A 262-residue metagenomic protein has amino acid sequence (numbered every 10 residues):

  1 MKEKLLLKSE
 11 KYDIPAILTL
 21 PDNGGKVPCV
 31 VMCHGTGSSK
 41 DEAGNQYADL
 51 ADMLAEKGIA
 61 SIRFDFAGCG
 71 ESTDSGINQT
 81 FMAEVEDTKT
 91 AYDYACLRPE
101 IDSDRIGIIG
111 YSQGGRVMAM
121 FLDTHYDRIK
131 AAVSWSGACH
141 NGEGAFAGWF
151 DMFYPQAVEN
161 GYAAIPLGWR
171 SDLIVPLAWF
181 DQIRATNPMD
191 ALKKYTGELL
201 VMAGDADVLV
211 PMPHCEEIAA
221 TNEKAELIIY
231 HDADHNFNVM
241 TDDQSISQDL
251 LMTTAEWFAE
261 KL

Functional and structural regions predicted by a protein language model:
M1-G25: N-terminal cap/lid segment of alpha/beta-hydrolase-fold proteins
I14, D123, R128-I229, A233-L262: The alpha/beta-hydrolase serine catalytic core
K26-G35: Short beta-strand element of the alpha/beta-hydrolase
T36, D65-S72, A138, A233-D234: Short beta-to-alpha linker loops that shape the active-site pocket of alpha/beta-hydrolase fold enzymes
G37-A51, F66, P213: The serine-hydrolase catalytic nucleophile loop
E42-A43, I62, C69-D102: Catalytic nucleophile-loop/oxyanion-hole region of alpha/beta-hydrolase and closely related hydrolase-like folds
E100-Y111: Alpha/beta-hydrolase fold nucleophile elbow
G110-M120: Glycine-rich nucleophile elbow surrounding the catalytic serine of serine-hydrolase chemistry
